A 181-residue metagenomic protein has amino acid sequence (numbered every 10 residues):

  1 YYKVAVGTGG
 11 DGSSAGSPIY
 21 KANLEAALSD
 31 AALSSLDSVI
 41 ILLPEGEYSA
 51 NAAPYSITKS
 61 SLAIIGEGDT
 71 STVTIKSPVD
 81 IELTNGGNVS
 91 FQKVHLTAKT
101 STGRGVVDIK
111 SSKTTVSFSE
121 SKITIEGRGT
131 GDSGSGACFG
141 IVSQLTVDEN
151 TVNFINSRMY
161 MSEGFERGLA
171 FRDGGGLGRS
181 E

Functional and structural regions predicted by a protein language model:
Y1-A26, E47: Right-handed parallel beta-helix/beta-solenoid
L24-E25, N51-P54, T74-E82, T97-K110 (+2 more regions): Extracellular beta-strand/beta-solenoid scaffold signature
E25, L33-L62, G68-P78, L96 (+1 more regions): N-terminal extracellular ligand-recognition/capping segment immediately after the signal peptide
D37-I41, A137, V152: Residue-level recognition of the N-termini of beta-strands and the immediately preceding loop/turn
L43, I64-G66, V89-K93, T115-E120 (+2 more regions): All-beta strand scaffolds that present successive hydrophobic residues in beta-strands
K59-S60, G87, S112-T114: Short "repeat-start/strand-capping" segments in structured domains, especially the N-termini of parallel beta-helix
